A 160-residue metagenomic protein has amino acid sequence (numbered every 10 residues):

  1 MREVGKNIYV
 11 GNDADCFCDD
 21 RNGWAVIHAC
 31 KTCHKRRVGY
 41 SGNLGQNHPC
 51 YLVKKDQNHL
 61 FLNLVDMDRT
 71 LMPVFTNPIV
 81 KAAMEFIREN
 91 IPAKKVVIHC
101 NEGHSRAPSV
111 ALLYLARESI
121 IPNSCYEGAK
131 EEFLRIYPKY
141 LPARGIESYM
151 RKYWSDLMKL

Functional and structural regions predicted by a protein language model:
M1-V97, E102, V110-L160: Cys-dependent protein tyrosine phosphatase-like superfamily
S105: Divalent-metal (often Zn2+) His-rich catalytic cores of metallo-beta-lactamase-fold enzymes
